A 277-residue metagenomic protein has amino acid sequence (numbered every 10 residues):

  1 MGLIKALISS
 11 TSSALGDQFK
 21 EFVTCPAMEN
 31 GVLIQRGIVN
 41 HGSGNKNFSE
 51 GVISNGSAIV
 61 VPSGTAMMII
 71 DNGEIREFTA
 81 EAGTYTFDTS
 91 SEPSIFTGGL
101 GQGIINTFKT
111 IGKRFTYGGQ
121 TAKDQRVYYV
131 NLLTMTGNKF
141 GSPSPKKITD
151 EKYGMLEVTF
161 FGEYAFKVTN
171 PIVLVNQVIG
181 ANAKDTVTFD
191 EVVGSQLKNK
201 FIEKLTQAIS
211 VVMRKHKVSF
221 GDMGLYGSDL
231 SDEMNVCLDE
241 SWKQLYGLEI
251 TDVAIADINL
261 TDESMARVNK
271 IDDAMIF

Functional and structural regions predicted by a protein language model:
M1-E29: N-terminal alpha-helical "arm" segments
S12-L15, F78, D239: Short linear sequence motifs
L15, F22-A27, G112, T116 (+4 more regions): Generic secondary-structure transition motif, activating predominantly at the C-termini of alpha-helices
V23-V173: Hydrophobic membrane-anchoring helix/hairpin
Y128-F277: Elongated, amphipathic alpha-helices that form coiled-coils and helical stalk/scaffold elements used
